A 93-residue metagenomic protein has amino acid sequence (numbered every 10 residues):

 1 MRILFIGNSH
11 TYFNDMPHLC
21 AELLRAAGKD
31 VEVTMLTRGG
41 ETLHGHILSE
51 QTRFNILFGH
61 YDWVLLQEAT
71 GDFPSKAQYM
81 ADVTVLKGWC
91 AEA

Functional and structural regions predicted by a protein language model:
M1-L36, R53-L57: Serine-esterase "nucleophile elbow" of acetyl-processing enzymes
S9-Y12, R38-L43, A69-P74: Solvent-exposed loop/turn segments at secondary-structure junctions within structured extracellular/periplasmic domains
M16, L48, Q78-D82: Residues at alpha-helix caps and immediate loop-helix transition turns in enzyme cores, especially N- and C-cap
L43-F54: Charged, often glycine-rich, active-site loop that binds/positions anionic groups
R53-A93: Alpha-helical cap/lid subdomain in secreted, periplasmic, or secretory-pathway luminal O-acyl-processing enzymes
